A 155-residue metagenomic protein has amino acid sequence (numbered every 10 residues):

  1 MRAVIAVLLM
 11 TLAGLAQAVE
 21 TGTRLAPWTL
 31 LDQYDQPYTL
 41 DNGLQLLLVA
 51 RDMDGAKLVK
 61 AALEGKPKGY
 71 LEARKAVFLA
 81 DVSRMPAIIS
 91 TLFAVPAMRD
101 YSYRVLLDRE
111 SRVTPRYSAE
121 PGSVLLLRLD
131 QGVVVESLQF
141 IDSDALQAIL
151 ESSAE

Functional and structural regions predicted by a protein language model:
M1-V4: Positively charged n-region of N-terminal signal peptides that target proteins for export
T11-A16: N-terminal signal peptide c-region/cleavage motif recognized by signal peptidases
A18-A26: Cleaved targeting-peptide boundary
P27-L44: A short beta-strand-turn-helix
L40-N42, R109-L146: Thiol/disulfide oxidoreductase modules built on the thioredoxin-like
L46, G55-A97: Structural microenvironment flanking redox-active thiols in thiol-disulfide oxidoreductases
V77-L79, A94-P121: Short, internal strand/loop/helix patches that form the active-site neighborhood or redox-interaction surface
S143-E155: A short, polar/charged loop-to-alpha-helix boundary motif
